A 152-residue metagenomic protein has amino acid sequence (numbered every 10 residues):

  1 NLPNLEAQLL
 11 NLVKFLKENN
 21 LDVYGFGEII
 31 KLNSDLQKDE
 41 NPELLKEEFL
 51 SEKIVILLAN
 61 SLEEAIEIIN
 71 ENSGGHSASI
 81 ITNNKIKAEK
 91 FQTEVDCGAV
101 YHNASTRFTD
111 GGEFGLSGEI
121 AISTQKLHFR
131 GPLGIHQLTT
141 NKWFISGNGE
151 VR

Functional and structural regions predicted by a protein language model:
L2-S105: NAD(P)-dependent aldehyde/semialdehyde dehydrogenase
K85-R152: C-terminal segments
